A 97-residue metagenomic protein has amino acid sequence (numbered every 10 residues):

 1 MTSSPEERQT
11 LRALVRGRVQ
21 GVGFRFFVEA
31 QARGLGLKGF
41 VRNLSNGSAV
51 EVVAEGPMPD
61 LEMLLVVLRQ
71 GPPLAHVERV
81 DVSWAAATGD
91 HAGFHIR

Functional and structural regions predicted by a protein language model:
M1-R97: Intrinsically disordered, low-complexity, mixed-charge
